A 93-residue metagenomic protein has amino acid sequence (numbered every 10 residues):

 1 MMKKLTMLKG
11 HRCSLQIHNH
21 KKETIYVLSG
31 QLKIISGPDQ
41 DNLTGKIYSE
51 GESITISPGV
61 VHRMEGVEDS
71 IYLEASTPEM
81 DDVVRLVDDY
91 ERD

Functional and structural regions predicted by a protein language model:
M1-K22: A short glycine-rich, His/Asp/Glu-containing loop-to-beta-strand
M2-T6, T24, G45, S53-T55: Conserved hydrophobic/aromatic beta-strand scaffold that supports enzyme active sites
H20-P38: Glycine- and acidic-residue-biased ligand/ion/polar-headgroup-sensing regions
P38-G59: Short acidic-glycine-tyrosine-enriched beta hairpin
N42, R63-D93: Double-stranded beta-helix
